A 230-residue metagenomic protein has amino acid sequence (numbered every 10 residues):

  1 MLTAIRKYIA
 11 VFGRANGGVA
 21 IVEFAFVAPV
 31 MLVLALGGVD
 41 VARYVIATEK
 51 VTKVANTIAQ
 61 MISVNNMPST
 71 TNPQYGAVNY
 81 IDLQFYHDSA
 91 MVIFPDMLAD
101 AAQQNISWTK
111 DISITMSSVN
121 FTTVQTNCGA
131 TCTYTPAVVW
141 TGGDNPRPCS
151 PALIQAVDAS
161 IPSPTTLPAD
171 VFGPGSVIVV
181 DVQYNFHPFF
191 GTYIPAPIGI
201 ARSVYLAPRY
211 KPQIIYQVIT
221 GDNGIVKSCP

Functional and structural regions predicted by a protein language model:
M1-P95: Alpha-helical assembly-interface signal, strongest on the long, hydrophobic N-terminal helix that forms
K7, K50-K53, K110, K211 (+1 more regions): Context-gated lysine
P95-A201, Y205-P208, I215-D222: Intrinsically disordered, low-complexity regions enriched in Pro/Ser/Thr/Gly and acidic residues
N223-P230: Short, cationic low-complexity segments
